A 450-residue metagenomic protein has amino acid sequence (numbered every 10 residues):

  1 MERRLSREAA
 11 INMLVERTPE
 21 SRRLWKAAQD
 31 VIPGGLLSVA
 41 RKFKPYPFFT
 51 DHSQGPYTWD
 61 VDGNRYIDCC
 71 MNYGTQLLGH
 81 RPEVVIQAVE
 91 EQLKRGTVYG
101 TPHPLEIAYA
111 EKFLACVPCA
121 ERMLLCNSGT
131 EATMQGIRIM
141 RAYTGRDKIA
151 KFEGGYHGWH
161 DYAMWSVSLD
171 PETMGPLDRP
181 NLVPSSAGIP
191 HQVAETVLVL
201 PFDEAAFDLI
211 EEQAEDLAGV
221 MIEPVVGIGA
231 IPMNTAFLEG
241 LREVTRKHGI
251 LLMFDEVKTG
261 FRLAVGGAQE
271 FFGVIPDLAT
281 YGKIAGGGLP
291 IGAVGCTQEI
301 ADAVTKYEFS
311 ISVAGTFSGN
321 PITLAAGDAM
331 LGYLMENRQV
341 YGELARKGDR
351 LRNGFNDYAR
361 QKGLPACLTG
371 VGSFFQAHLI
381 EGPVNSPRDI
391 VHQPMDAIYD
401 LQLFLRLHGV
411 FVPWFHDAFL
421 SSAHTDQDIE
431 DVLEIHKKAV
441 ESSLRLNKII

Functional and structural regions predicted by a protein language model:
M1-I450: Conserved N-terminal phosphate-binding loop of PLP-dependent enzymes in the Aspartate aminotransferase
